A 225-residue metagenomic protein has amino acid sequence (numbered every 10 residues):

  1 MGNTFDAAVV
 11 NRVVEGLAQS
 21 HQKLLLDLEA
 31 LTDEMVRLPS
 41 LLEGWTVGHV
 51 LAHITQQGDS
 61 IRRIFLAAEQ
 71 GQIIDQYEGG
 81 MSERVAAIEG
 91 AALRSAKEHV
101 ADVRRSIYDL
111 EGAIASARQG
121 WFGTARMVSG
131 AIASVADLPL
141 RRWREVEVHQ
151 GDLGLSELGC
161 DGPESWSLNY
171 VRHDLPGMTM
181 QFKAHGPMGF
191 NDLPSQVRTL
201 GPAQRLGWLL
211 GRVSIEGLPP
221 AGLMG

Functional and structural regions predicted by a protein language model:
M1-L42: Basic, Lys/Arg-rich alpha-helical nucleic-acid-recognition elements, primarily the DNA-binding modules of transcription
M1-V13, L66-Q76, S116-G225: Structured surface interface patches that mediate subunit assembly and partner/cofactor docking
V14-L17, A96-V103, P139: Hydrophobic packing residues in well-ordered alpha-helices of helical domains and bundles
Q19, L42-W45, H49-Q56, R141-R144: Aromatic- and histidine-enriched alpha-helix N-cap/loop-to-helix transition segments that scaffold the rims
H21-L25, E29, G58-R62, R104-A115 (+1 more regions): Structural signal for well-ordered, non-membrane alpha-helices
L25-T46, S116-A131: Helix-loop segments that flank and shape redox-cofactor active sites
L51-G80: Conserved alpha-helical segments that form or flank metal/cofactor-binding pockets of metalloenzymes
E83-S106: A short, structured beta-strand-centered segment in the mid-to-C-terminal lobe of catalytic cores from group-transfer
